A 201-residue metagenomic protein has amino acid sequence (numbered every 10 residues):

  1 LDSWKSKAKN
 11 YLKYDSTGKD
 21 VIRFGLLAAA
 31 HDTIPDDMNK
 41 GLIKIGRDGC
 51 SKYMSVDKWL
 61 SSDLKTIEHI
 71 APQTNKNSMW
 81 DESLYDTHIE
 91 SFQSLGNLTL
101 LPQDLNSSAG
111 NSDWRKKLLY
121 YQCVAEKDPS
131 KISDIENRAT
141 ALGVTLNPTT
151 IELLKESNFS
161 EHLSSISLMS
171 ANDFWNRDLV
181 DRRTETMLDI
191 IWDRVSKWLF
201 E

Functional and structural regions predicted by a protein language model:
L1-W80, L84-S91, L95, L100 (+1 more regions): Intrinsically disordered, low-complexity N-proximal targeting/linker segments that flank membranes
S91-S94, L98-T99, Q103-E201: Long, cytosolic, alpha-helical-rich C-terminal regions that act as interaction/scaffolding modules
